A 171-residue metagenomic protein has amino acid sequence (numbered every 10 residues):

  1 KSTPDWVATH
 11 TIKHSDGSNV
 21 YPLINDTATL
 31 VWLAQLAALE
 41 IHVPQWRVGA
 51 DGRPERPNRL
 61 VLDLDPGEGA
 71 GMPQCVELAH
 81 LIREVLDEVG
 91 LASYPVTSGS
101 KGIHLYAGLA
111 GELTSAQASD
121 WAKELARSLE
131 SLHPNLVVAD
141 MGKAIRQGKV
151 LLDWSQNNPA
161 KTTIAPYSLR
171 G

Functional and structural regions predicted by a protein language model:
K1-M72, V76-H80, E84: SsDNA-processing nucleotidyl-transfer enzymes
S2-V20, G71-E88, A107-L136, Q156-G171: Helical (often loop-to-helix) elements that flank the catalytic cores of nucleotide-handling enzymes
Q45-R47, T114-S115, G148: A carboxyl-terminal module marker
E55-P57, S100, Q147: Short, solvent-exposed loop/turn segments at the edges of secondary structure
S93-G99, D140-A144: Short beta-strand
T97-A107: Short, conserved phosphate-binding/catalytic loop or strand-edge motifs used in phosphoryl-/nucleotidyl-transfer
K101, K123, V137, R146: Positively charged, amphipathic and often flexible ligand-engagement surfaces
L152: Active-site histidine-anchored catalytic micro-motif
